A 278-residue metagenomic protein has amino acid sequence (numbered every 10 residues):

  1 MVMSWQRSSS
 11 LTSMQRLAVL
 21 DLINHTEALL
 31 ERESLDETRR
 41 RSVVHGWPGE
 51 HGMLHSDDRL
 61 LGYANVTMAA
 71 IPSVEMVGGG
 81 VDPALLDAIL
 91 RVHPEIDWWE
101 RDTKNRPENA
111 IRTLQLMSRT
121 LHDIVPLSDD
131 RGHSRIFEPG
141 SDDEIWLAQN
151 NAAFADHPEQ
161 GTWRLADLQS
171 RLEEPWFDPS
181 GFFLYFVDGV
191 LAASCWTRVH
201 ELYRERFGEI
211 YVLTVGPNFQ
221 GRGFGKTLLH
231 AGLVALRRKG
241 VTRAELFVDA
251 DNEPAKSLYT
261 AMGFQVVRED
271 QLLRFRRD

Functional and structural regions predicted by a protein language model:
M1, T67-G132, L273: Acyl-donor-binding surface of acyltransferase catalytic domains
V2-D21, H133-A148: A short beta-loop-alpha structural element at the N-terminal edge of CoA-dependent acyl/N-acetyltransferase catalytic
R7, N24-A88, V187, C195-R206: Conserved donor-binding loop and adjoining core beta-sheet/short helix segment in diverse acyl/aminoacyl transferases
E31-E37, L127-R206: Flexible, substrate/cofactor-facing loop regions flanked by secondary structure within enzyme catalytic domains
T67, V77-G78, G216, Q220 (+1 more regions): Residue-level recognition of the GNAT/N-acetyltransferase active site
G80-V92, V212-V215, G221-R238, K256-A261: Conserved acetyl-CoA-binding loop-helix of GNAT-fold acetyltransferases
R101-L127, H230, R237-D278: Active-site/acyl-donor-binding loops of N-acyltransferases
